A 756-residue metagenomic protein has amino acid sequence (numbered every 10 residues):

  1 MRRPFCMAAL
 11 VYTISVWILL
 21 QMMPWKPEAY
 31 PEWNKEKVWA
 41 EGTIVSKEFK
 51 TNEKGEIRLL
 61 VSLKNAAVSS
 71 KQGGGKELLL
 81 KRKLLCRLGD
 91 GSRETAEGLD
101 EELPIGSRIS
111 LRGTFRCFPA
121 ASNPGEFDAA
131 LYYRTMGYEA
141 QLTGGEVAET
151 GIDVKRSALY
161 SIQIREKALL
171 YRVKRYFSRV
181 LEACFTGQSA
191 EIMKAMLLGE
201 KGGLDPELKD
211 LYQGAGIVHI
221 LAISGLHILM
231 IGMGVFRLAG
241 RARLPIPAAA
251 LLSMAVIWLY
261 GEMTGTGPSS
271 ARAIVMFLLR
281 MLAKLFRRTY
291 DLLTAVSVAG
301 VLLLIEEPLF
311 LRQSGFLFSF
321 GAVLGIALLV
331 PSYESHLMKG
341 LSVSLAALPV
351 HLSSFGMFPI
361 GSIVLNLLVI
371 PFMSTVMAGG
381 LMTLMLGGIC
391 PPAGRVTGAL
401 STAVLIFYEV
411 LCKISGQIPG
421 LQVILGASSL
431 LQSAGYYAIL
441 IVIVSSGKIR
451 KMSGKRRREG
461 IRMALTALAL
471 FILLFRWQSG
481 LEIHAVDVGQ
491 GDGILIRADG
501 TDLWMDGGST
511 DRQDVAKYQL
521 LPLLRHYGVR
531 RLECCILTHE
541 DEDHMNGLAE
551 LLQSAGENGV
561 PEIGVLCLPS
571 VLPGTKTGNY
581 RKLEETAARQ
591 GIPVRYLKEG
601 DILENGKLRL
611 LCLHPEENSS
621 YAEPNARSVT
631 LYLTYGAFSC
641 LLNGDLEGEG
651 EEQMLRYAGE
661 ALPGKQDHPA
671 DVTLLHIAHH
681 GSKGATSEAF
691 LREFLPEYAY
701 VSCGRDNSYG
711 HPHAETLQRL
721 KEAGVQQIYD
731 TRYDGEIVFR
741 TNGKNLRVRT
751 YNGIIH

Functional and structural regions predicted by a protein language model:
M1-M7: N-terminal membrane topogenic signal
M7-Y12, L142, D205-L365, G379 (+4 more regions): Hydrophobic alpha-helical transmembrane segments in multi-pass membrane proteins
Y12-H219, K517-P522, R531, P573 (+4 more regions): Membrane-interface helix/helix-cap signal primarily in integral membrane proteins
T43, G98-T114, G125, Y132 (+2 more regions): Non-globular, low-confidence helical/coil segments that flank catalytic cores
T51, G315, V488: Feature for secretory/organellar precursors and membrane-associated catalytic proteins
A120, H227-M230, P268, F318 (+6 more regions): Short hydrophobic/aromatic residue motifs in ordered secondary structure
V323-G420, E697-S702: Alpha-helical transmembrane segments of multi-pass integral membrane proteins
